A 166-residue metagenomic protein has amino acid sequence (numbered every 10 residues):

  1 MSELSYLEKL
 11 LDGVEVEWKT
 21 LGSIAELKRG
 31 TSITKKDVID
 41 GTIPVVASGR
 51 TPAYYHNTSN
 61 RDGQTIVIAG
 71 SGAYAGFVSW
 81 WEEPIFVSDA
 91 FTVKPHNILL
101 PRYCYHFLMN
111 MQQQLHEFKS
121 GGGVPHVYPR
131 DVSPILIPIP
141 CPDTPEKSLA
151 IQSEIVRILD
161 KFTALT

Functional and structural regions predicted by a protein language model:
M1-T166: Charged, alpha-helix-forming regions
